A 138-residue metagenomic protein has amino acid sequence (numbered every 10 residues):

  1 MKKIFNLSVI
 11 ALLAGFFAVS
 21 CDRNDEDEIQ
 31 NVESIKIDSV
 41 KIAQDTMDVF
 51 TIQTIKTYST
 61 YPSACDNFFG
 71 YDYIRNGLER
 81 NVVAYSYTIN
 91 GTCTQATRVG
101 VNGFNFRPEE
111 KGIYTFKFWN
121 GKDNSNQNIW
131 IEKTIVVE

Functional and structural regions predicted by a protein language model:
M1-K2, Q53: General secondary-structure edge motif
K3-F5, A14-S39: Bacterial Sec-dependent N-terminal signal peptides
F5-N6, V136: Sequence-pattern detector for short linear motifs and compositional/periodic biases rather than a specific fold
I29-E138: First exposed extracellular module after export/assembly in secreted or surface-exposed proteins
